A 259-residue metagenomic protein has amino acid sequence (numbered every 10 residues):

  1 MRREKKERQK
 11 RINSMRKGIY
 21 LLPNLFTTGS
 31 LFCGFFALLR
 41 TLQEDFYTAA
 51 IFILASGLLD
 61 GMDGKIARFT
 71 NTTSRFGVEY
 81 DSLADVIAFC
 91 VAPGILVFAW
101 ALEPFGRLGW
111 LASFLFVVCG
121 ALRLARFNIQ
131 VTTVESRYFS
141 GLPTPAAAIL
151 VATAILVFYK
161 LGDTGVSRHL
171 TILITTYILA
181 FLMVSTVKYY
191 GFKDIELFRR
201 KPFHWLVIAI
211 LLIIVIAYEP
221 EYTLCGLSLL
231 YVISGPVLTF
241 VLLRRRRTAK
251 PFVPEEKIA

Functional and structural regions predicted by a protein language model:
M1-G61, L238, K257-A259: Topogenic membrane-insertion module of multi-pass membrane proteins
M1-R11, S136-A259: C-terminal membrane-associated helical module and adjoining short loops/tails
M15-N24, F76-A84, R137-S140, G191-K201: Short, amphipathic, aromatic/basic-enriched membrane-interface segments that mark the entry/exit of transmembrane
G18, L22-T28, F69-L124, A154: Multi-pass membrane catalytic core of lipid/isoprenoid biosynthesis enzymes
F26-G29, A49-I53, A112-C119, A147 (+3 more regions): Hydrophobic alpha-helical transmembrane segments of polytopic
F32-F36, A92-G94, L206-I214: Hydrophobic, membrane-inserted alpha-helices
F36-I51, V91-L111, A154-I172, A217-Y222: Helix-coil boundary and interhelical linker segments in multi-pass alpha-helical membrane proteins
K65-S74, A121-S136, G141, V184-K193: C-terminal ends of transmembrane helices
